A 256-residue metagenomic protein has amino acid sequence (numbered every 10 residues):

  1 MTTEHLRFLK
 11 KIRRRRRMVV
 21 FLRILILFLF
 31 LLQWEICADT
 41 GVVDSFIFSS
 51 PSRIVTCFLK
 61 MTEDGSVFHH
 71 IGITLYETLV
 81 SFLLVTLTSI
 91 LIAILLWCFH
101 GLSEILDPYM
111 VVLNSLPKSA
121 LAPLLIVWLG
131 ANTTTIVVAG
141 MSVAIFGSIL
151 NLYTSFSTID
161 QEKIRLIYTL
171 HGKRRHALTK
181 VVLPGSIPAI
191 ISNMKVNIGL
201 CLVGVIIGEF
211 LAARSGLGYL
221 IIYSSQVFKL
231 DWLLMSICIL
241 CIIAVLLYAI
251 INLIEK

Functional and structural regions predicted by a protein language model:
M1-L25, A249-K256: Transmembrane alpha-helical segments of polytopic membrane transport and secretion proteins
I12, T40-L83: Periplasmic/extracellular loop-to-transmembrane helix junction in inner-membrane transport proteins
V67-I71, L75, I105-V112, L178 (+5 more regions): Hydrophobic alpha-helical elements at and bordering transmembrane segments of multi-pass membrane proteins
V80-M110: Transmembrane-helix boundary motif in ABC transporter permease subunits
V111-G147, T154-S155: Generic hydrophobic transmembrane alpha-helix motif, especially the helices
L116, F156-E162, L166-S186, Q226: Short helix-to-coil transition segments within interhelical loops that connect adjacent transmembrane helices
V138-S142, R175-G208: Transmembrane alpha-helices
G218-E255: Hydrophobic alpha-helical transmembrane segments of polytopic membrane proteins
